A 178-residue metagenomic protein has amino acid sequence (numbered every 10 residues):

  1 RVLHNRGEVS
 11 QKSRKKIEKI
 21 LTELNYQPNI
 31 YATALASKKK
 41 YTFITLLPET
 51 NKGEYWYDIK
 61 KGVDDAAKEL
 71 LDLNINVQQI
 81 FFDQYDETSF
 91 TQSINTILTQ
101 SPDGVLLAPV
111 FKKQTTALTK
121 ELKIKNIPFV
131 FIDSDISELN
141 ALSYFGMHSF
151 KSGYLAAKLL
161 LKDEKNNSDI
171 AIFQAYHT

Functional and structural regions predicted by a protein language model:
R1-K38: N-terminal helix-turn-helix DNA-binding module of bacterial transcription factors
P28-T88: Amphipathic helical "hinge" segments at domain boundaries
L46, A171-T178: Short beta-strand->loop
E87-D103: Short, well-structured alpha-helical segments in soluble
L98-P109, P128-I132, D169-Q174: Periplasmic-binding protein-like
V110-S152: Flexible loop/hinge segments that line or gate small-molecule binding clefts
Y144-A171: Hydrophobic alpha-helical segments within soluble ligand-binding/sensing domains
